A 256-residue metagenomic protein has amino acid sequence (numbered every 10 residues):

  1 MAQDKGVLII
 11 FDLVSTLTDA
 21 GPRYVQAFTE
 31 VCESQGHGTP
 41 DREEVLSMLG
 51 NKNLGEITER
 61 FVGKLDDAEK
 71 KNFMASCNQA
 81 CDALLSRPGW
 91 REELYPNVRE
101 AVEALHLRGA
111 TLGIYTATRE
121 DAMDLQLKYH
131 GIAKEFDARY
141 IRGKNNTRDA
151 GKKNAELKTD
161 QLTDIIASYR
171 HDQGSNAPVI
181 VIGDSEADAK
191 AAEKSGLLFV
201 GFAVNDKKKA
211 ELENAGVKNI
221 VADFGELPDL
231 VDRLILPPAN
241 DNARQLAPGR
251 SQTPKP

Functional and structural regions predicted by a protein language model:
A2-D4, L107-A110, S168-A177, L234-P238: Glycine-rich phosphate-binding loop signature in dinucleotide/nucleotide-binding domains
D4-P96, H106-R108: N-terminal helical cap/lid subdomain that shapes the substrate entry/recognition surface in HAD-like hydrolases
T16, T116-T118: Conserved phosphate-coupling serine/threonine residues in phosphotransfer and NTP-handling enzymes
R23, L49, E93-N97, T118-R119 (+3 more regions): Short beta->alpha linker loops
G38, A133-D137, K218: Conserved H-loop
E120-I180, K190-K194, K209-E211: Substrate-recognition "cap/lid" segment bordering the active-site pocket of phosphatases
I180-N219: Acidic, Mg2+-coordinating phosphoryl-transfer loop and its flanking beta/alpha structural elements, shared across
R244-P256: Non-Sec secretion/translocation targeting segments of pathogen effectors
